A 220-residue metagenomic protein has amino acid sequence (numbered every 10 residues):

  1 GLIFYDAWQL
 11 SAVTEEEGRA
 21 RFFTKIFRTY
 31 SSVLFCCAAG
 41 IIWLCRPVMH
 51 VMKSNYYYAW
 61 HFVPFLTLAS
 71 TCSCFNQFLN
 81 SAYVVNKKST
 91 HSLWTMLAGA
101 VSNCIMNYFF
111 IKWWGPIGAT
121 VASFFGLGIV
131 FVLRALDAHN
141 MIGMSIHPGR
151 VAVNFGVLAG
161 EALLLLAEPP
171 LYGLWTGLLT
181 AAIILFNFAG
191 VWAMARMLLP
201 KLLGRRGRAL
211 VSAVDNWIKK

Functional and structural regions predicted by a protein language model:
G1-F27, N80-V85: Helix-loop junctions and terminal segments of transmembrane helices in multi-pass membrane transport/translocation
G1-L2, W43, H61-K87, H91-I111 (+2 more regions): Short runs within selected transmembrane alpha-helices of multi-pass transporters and secretion channels
F27-F35: Selective transmembrane-helix segments that form parts of the transport pathway or gating/packing helices in multipass
L34, L97-N103, V151-L165: Hydrophobic membrane-spanning alpha-helices of multi-pass integral membrane proteins
C36-S54: Short membrane-interface helical motifs at transmembrane helix boundaries in multi-pass membrane transporters
A39-I42, M106-Y108, L158-G173: Hydrophobic alpha-helical transmembrane segments in multi-pass integral membrane proteins
H50-V63, E168-W175: Membrane-interface helix-capping segments at transmembrane helix termini in multi-pass transporters
L166-K220: Membrane-proximal transmembrane or re-entrant/amphipathic helices at the cytosolic face
